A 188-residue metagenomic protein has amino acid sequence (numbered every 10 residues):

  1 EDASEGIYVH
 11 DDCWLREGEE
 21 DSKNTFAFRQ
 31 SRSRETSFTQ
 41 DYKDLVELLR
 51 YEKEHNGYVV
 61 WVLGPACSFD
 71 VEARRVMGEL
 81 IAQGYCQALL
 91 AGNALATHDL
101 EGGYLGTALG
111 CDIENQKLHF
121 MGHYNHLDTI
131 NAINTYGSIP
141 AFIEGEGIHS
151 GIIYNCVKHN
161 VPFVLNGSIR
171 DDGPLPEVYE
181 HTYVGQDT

Functional and structural regions predicted by a protein language model:
E1-Y124, N131-N166, P174-T188: Metallocofactor- and cofactor-centric catalytic cores in central/energy metabolism, strongly enriched
